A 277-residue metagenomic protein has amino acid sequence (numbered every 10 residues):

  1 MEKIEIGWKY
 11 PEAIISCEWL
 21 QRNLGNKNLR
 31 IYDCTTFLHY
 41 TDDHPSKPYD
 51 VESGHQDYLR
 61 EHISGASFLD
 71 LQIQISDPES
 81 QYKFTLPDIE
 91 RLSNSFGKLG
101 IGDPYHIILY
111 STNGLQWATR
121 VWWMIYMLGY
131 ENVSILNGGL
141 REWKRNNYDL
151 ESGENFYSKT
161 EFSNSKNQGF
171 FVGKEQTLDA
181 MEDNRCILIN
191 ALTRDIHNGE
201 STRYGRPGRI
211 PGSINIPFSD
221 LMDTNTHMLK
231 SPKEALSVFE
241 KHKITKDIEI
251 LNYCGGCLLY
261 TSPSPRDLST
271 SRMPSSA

Functional and structural regions predicted by a protein language model:
M1-S262: Cytosolic catalytic domains that perform sulfur/thiol-centered chemistry
Y260-A277: Single conserved hydrophobic/aromatic residue that forms the stacking wall/gate of nucleotide- or nucleobase-binding
